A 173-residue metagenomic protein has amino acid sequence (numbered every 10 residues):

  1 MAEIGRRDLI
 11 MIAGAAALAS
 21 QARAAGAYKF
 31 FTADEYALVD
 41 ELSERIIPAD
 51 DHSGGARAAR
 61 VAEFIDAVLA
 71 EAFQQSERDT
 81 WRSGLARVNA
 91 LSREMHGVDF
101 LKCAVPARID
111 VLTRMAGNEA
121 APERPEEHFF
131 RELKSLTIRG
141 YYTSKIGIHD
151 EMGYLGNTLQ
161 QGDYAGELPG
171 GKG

Functional and structural regions predicted by a protein language model:
M1-A16: N-terminal secretory signal peptides and thylakoid transit peptides that target proteins across membranes
R7-D8, A24, I109, S135: Hydrophobic alpha-helical segments, especially transmembrane helices and their immediate juxtamembrane helical caps
A19-A27: Boundary at the C-terminal end of the N-terminal hydrophobic targeting segment
K29-A33: N-terminal module-boundary/linker segments of secreted carbohydrate-active enzymes
D34-P48: Mature N-terminal segment immediately following signal peptide/propeptide cleavage in secreted/periplasmic
A37, E41, S53, R60-G173: Mature-region segments of soluble proteins
